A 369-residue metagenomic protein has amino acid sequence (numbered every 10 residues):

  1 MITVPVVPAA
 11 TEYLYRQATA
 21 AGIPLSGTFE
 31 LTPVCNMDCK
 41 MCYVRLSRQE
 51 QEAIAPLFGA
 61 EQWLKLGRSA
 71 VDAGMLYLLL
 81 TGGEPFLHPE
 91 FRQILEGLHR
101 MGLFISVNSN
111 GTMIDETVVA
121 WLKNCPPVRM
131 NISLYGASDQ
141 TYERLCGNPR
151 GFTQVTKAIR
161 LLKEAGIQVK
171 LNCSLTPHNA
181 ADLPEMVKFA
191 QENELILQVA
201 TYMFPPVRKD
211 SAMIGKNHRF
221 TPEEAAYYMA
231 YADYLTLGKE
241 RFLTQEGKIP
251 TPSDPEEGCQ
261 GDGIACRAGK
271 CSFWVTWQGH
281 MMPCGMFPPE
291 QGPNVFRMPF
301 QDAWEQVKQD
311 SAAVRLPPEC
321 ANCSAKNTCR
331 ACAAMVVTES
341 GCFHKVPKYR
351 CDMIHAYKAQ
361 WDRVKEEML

Functional and structural regions predicted by a protein language model:
M1-R129, Y228: Conserved alpha-helical substructure of the radical SAM core
I2-L14, I23, G285-L369: Flexible mid-to-C-terminal extensions adjoining Fe-S/redox cofactors in radical SAM and related proteins
T19, G261-C266, S311-V314: Short Gly/Pro-enriched turn/cap motifs at secondary-structure boundaries
V34, D38, C42-R45, G269 (+4 more regions): Cys/His-rich metal-chelating microdomains
D38, G74-M75, P126, I167-Q168 (+3 more regions): Short loop/turn motifs at secondary-structure junctions
R48-L57, R144-R150, I214-G215, T338: Short glycine-enriched, charge-decorated loop/helix-capping segments at active-site entrances that position
F58, P89, R150, H178-A181 (+1 more regions): Residue-level signal for the nucleotide or nucleotide-sugar donor/cofactor binding architecture
V128, S133-Y135, Q140-G269, W274-M282 (+1 more regions): Radical SAM enzyme [4Fe-4S]-AdoMet core and its adjacent flexible, acidic and glycine-rich loops/tails across
